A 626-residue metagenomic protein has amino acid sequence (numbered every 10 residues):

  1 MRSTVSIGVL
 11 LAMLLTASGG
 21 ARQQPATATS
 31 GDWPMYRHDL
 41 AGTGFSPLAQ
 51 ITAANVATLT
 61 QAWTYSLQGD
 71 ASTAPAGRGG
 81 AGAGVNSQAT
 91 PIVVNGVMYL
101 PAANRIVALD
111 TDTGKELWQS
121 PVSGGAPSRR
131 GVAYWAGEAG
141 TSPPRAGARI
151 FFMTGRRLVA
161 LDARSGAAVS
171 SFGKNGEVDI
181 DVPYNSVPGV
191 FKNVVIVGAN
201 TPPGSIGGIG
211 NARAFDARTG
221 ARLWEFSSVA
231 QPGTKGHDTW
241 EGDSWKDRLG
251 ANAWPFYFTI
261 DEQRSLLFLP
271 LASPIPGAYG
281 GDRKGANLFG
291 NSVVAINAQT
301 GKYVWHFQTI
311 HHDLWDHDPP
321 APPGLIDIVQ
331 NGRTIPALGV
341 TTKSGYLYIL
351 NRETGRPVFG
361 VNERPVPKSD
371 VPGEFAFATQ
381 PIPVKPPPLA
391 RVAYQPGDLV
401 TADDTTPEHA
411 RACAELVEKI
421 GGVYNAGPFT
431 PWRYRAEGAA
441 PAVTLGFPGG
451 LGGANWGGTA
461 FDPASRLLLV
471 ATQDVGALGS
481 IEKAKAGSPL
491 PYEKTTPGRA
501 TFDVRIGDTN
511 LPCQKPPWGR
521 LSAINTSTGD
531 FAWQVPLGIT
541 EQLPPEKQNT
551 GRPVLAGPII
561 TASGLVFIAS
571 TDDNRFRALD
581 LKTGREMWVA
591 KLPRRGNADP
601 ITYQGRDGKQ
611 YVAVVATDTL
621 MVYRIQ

Functional and structural regions predicted by a protein language model:
M1-T4, T459: Positively charged n-region of N-terminal signal peptides that target proteins for export
S6-A17: Bacterial N-terminal signal peptides
L15-T27: Bacterial Sec-dependent signal peptides at the C-terminal "C-region" and cleavage site
A21-Q23, S72-A83: Disordered, low-complexity segments in secreted/periplasmic proteins that are enriched in proline
P25-S72, T90-V93, S522: Mature N-terminal segment immediately following signal peptide/propeptide cleavage in secreted/periplasmic
W33-R37, G82-A103, A126-R157, Y184-I206 (+11 more regions): Repeat-blade elements of multi-bladed beta-propeller folds
A57-Q68, I106-A126, Y134-A139, R157-V182 (+8 more regions): Extracytoplasmic/lumenal domain signature
Q380, V384-A477, R520: Long, low-complexity segments enriched in small/aliphatic residues
